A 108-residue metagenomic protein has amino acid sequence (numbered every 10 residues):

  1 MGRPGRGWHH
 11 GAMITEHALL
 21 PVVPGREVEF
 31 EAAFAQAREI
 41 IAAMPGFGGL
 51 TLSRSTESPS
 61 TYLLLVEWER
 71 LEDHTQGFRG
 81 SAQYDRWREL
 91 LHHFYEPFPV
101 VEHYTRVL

Functional and structural regions predicted by a protein language model:
G2-I14, T51-L63, R86-L108: Glycine-rich beta-strand-turn "strand-cap" elements at beta-sheet edges
M13-I14, E29, P45-F47: Short, flexible segments with low predicted structural confidence
T15-L20: Active-site-flanking beta-strand signature of metal-NTP-handling nucleotidyl enzymes and homologous cyclase-like
P21-A32: Short, surface-exposed ligand-recognition loops at beta-strand->loop->(often short) alpha-helix junctions that present
V23-G25, S55-E57, E69-L71, L108: Short coil/turn motifs at secondary-structure junctions
Q36-G48, E67-V100: An amphipathic, aromatic/His-enriched active-site/gating alpha helix that lines ligand/cofactor pockets
